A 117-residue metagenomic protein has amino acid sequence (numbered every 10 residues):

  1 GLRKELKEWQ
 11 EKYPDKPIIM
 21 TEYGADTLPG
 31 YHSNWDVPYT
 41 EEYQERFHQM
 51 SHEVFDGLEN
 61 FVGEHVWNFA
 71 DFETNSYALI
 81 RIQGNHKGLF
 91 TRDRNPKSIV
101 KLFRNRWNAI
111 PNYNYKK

Functional and structural regions predicted by a protein language model:
G1-A109, Y115-K117: Substrate-binding/catalytic cleft of secreted carbohydrate-active enzymes, primarily glycoside hydrolases
